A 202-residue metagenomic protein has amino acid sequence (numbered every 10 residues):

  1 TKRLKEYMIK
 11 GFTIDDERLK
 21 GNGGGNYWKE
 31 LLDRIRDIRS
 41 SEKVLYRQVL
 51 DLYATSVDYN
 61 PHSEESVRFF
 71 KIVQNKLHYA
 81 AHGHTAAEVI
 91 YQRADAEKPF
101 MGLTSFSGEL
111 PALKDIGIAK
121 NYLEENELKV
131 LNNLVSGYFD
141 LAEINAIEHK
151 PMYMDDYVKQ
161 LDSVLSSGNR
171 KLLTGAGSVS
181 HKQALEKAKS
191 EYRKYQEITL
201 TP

Functional and structural regions predicted by a protein language model:
T1-P202: Positively charged, phosphate-engaging catalytic surfaces used for nucleic-acid and nucleotide handling
